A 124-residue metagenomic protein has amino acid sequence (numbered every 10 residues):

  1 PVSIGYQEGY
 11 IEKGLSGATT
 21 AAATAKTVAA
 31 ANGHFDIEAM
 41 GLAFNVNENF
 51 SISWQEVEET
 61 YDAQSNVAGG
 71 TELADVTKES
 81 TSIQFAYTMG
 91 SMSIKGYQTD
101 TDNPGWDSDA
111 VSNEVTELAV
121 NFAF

Functional and structural regions predicted by a protein language model:
P1-F124: Outer-membrane beta-barrel proteins
